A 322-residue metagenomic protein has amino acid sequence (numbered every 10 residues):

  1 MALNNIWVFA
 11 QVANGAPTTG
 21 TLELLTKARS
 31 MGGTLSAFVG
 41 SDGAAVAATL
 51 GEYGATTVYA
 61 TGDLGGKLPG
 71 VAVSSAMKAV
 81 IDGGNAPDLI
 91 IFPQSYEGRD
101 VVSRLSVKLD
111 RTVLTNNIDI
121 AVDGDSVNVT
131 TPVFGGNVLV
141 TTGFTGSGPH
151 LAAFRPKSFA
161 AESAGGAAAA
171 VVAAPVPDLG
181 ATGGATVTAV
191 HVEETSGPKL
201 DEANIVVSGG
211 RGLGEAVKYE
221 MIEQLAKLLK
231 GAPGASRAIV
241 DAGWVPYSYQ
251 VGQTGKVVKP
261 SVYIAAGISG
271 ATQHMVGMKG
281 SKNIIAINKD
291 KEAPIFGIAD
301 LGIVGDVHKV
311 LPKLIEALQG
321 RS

Functional and structural regions predicted by a protein language model:
M1-S322: N-terminal glycine-rich FAD/FM-binding segment characteristic of electron-transfer flavoproteins
